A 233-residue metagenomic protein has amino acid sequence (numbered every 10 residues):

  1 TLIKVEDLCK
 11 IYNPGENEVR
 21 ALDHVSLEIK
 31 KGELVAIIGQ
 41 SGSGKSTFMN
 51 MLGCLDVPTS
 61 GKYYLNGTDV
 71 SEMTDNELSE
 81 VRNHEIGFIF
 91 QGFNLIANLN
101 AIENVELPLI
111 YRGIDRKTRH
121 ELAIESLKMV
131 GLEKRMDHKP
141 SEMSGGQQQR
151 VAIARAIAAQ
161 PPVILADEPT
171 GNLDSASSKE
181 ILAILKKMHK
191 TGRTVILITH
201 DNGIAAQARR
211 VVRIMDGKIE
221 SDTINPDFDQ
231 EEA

Functional and structural regions predicted by a protein language model:
L2-I214: ABC family nucleotide-binding domain
K218-A233: Conserved beta-strand-loop-alpha-helix hinge in the C-terminal portion of ABC ATPase nucleotide-binding domains
